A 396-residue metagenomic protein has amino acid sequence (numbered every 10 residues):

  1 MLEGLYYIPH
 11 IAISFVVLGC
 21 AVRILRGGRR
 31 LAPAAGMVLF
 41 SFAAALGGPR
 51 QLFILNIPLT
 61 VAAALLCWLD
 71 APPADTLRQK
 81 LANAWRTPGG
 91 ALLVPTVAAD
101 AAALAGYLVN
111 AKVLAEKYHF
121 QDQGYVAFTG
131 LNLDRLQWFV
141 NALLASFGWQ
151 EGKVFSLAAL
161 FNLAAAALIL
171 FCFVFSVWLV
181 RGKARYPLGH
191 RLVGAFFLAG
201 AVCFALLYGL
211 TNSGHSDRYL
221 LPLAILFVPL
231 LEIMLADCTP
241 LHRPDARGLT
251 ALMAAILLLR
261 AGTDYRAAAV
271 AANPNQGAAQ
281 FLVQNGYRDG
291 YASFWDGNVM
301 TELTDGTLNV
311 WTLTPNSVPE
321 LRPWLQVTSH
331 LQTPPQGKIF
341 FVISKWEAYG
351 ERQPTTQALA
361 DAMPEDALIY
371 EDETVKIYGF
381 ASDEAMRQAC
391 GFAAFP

Functional and structural regions predicted by a protein language model:
L5-I13, F53, A158-F171, L188-T239: Hydrophobic/aromatic-rich transmembrane helices and adjacent perimembrane loops
Y6-G27, L59-L66, L226-L230: Specific aromatic-rich, kink-prone transmembrane helix
R30-L31, D70-L93, A159, L163-A199 (+1 more regions): Membrane-interface helix-loop-helix junctions at transmembrane boundaries of multi-pass membrane enzymes, predominantly
A32, L39, A164-L170, A184-L198 (+1 more regions): Signature aromatic-anchored transmembrane alpha helix within multi-pass, membrane-resident enzymes that catalyze glycan
A32-P49: Membrane-interface alpha helices of multi-pass inner-membrane proteins
L93, L104-W178: Membrane-lumen/periplasm interface segments of multi-pass, membrane-embedded glycan/lipid transferases
N285-L321: Short periplasmic/luminal acceptor-recognition loop of GT-C membrane glycosyltransferases, typified by
T307-M386, G391-A394: Luminal/periplasmic acceptor-recognition loop/helix of membrane-associated glycosyltransferases
